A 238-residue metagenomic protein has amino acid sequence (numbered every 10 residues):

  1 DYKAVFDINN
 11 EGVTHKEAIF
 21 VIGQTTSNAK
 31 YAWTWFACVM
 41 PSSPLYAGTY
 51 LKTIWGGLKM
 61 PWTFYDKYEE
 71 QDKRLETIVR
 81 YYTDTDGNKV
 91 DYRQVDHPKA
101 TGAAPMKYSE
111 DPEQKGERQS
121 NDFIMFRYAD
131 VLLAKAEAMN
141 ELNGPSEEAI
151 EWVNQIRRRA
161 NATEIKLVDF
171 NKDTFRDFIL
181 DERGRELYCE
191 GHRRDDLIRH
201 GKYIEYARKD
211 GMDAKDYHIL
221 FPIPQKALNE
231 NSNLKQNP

Functional and structural regions predicted by a protein language model:
D1-A4, P105-M106, E110, I165: Glycine- and aromatic-rich loop/turn segments at beta-sheet edges
V5-L58, R118, F123, R157 (+1 more regions): Long, intrinsically disordered, low-complexity segments
E17, T63-Y128: Flexible, polar/acidic helix-loop-strand segments at domain edges
F20, D72, F123-I156, R176-E190: Extended, hydrophobic/aromatic-rich amphipathic alpha-helical segments that build helical scaffolds
Q24, Y81, N140-L142: Short beta-strand segments enriched in hydrophobic/aromatic residues within well-folded beta-rich domains
